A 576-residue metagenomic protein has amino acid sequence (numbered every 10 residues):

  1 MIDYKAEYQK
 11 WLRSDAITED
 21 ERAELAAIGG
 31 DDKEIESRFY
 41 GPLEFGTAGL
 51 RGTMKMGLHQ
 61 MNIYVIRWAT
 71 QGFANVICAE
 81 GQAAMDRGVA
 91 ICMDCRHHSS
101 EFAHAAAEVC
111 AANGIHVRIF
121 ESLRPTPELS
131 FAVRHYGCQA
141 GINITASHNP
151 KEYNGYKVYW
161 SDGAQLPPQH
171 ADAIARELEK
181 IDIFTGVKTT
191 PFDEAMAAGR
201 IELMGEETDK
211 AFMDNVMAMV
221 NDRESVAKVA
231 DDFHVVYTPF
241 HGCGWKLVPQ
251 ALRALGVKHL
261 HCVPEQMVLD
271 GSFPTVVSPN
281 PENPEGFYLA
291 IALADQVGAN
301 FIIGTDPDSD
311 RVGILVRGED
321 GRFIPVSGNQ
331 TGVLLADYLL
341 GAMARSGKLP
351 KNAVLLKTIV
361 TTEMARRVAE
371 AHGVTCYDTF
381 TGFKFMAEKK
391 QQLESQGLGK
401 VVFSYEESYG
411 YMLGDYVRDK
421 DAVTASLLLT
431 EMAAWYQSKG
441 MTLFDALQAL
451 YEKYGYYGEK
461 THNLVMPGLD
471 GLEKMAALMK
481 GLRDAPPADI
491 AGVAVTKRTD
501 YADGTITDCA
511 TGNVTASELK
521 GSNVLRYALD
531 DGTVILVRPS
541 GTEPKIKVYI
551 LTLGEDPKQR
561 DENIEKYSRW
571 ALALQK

Functional and structural regions predicted by a protein language model:
I2-A106, A195-M196, I201-D231, V235 (+1 more regions): An N-terminal, well-structured beta->alpha segment
E34-L43, N154-G286, A292-A294: Gly/Ser/Thr-enriched, mixed-charge loops and adjacent short helices that form phosphate/oxyanion-binding elements
F39-H59, A146-N149, V235, P239-A251 (+4 more regions): Conserved phosphate/anionic-ligand binding catalytic regions in large, soluble enzymes, centered on
A90-Y153, K258-G313: N-terminal small/polar loop signature for handling phosphorylated ligands or for N-terminal nucleophile
F102-C110, Y153-W160, D310-N329, A365: Short Gly/Thr/Asp-enriched flexible loops that form oxyanion-binding sites at enzyme active sites
Y159-T190, N329-N352, K357-R366, A422: Glycine-rich phosphate-binding loop plus the immediately following alpha-helix
D295, A299-F301, R322-I324, A342-R538 (+3 more regions): Phosphate-binding and adjacent anionic-ligand microenvironments
